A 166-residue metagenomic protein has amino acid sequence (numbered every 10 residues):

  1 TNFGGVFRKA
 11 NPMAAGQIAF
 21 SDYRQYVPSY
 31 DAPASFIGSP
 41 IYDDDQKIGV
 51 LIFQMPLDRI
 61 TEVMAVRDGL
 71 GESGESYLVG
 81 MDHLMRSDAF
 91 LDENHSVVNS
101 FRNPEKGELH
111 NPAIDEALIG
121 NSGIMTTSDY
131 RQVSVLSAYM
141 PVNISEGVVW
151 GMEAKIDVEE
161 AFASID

Functional and structural regions predicted by a protein language model:
T1-Q54, S128: Extracytoplasmic/periplasmic ligand-binding sensor regions of membrane-associated signaling proteins
V6-K9, Y23, Y42-D43, V50-N99 (+1 more regions): Solvent-exposed, extracytoplasmic
P12-M13, Y30, D43, G69-G71 (+2 more regions): Extracellular/periplasmic catalytic domains that process cell-envelope and extracellular macromolecules
Y26-P28, L57-R59, E160: Solvent-exposed loop/turn segments at secondary-structure junctions within structured extracellular/periplasmic domains
Y26-P33, R67-L70, L118, Y130-V133: Short loop/turn motifs at secondary-structure junctions and domain boundaries
I41-G49, M81, E93, F101-D166: Extracellular/periplasmic juxtamembrane segments that couple receptor/chemosensory ectodomains to their
